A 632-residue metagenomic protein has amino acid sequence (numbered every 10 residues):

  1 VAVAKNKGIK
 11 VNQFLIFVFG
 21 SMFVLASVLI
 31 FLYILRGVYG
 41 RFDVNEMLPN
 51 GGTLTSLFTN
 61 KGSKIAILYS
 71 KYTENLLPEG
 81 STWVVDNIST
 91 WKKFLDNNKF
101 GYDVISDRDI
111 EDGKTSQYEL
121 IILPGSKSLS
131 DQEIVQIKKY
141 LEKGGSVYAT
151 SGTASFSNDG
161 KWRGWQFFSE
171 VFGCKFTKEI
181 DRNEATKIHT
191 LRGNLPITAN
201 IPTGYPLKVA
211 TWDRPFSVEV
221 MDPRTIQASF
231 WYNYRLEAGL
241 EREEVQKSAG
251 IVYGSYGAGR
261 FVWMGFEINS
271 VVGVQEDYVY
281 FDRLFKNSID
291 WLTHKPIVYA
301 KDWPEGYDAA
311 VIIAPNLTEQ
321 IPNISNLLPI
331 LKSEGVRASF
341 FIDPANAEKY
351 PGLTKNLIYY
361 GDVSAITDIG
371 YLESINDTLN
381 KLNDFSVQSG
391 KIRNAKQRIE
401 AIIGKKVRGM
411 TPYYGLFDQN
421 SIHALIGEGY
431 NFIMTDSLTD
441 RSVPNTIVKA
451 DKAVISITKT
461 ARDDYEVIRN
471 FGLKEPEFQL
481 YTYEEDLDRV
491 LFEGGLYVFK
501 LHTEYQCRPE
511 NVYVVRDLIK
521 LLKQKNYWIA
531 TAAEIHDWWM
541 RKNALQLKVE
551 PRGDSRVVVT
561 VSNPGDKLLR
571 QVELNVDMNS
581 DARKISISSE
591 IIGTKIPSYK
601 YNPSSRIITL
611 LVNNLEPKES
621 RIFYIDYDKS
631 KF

Functional and structural regions predicted by a protein language model:
I16-Q117, S270-V272, N287-H294, Y483 (+1 more regions): Aromatic-Pro/Gly-enriched surface loop or interdomain linker that acts as a lid/target-recognition segment
G40, V44, K99, M221 (+4 more regions): N-terminal pre-catalytic segment of deacetylase/amide-hydrolase enzymes
K127-P202: A glycine-rich, often tryptophan-bearing local segment used as a flexible ligand/cofactor-contacting loop or short
S155-F156, E184-K187, D308-V311, I321 (+4 more regions): Metal-dependent polysaccharide deacetylase catalytic core of the NodB/CE4 family, i.e., the active-site-bearing domain
D181-G257, V454: Catalytic beta-strand/loop cores that center a nucleophilic Ser/Cys/Thr and support acyl-enzyme chemistry
T211-V218, S562-R583: Surface-exposed beta-strand/loop patches in extracellular or lumenal glycoproteins
D308-T318, E428, K459-E534: Catalytic grooves of carbohydrate-active enzymes
N602-F632: C-terminal beta-strand-rich structural cap/linker in extracellular carbohydrate-active enzymes
